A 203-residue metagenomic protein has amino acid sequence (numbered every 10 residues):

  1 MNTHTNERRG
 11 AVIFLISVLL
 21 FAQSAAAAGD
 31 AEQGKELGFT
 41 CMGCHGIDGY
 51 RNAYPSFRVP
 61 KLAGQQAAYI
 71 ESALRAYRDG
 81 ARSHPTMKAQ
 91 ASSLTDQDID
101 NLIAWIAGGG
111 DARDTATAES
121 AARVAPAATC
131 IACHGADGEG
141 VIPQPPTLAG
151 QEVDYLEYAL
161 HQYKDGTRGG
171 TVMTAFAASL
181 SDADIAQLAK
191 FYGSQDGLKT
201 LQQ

Functional and structural regions predicted by a protein language model:
M1-R8: N-terminal secretory signal peptides that target proteins for export/translocation
A11-A22: Bacterial N-terminal signal peptides
Q23-A27: Bacterial Sec-dependent signal peptides at the C-terminal "C-region" and cleavage site
A28-Y50, D114-E139, E152: Sequence/structural segment immediately N-terminal to covalent heme-attachment motifs in c-type and related
D30, L37, Q66, A73 (+8 more regions): Stable alpha-helical elements in mature extracytoplasmic
K35, D48-Y77, K88-S93, I131 (+3 more regions): Gly/Gly-Pro-rich "capping" loops immediately C-terminal to redox-active cysteine motifs in periplasmic/lumenal
G49-N52, P85, G110, D114 (+4 more regions): Short amphipathic alpha-helical interaction/hinge segments
R82, S92-T115, Y163, A178-Q203: C-terminal capping alpha-helices of c-type cytochrome domains
